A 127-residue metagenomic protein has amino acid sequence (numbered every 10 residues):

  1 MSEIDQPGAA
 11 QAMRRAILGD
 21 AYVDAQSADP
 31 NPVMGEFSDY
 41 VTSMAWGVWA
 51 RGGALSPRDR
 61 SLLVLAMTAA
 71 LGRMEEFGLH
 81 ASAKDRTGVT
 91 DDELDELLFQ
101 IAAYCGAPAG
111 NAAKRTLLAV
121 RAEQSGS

Functional and structural regions predicted by a protein language model:
M1-R58, A112-S127: Acidic, glycine/proline-rich low-complexity segments that act as flexible tails and inter-domain linkers
V41-A45, L62-A69, L97-A102: Short alpha-helical scaffolding segments that buttress acidic/His motifs in well-ordered protein cores
V48, G52, A70-F77, D91 (+2 more regions): Amphipathic alpha-helical interaction segments
P57, S61, A107-P108: Short, conserved micro-motifs enriched in small and acidic residues
L62-L65, A69-D95: Mid-chain, well-packed structural core segment of small domains
V89-E93, L97-S127: C-terminal binding/interaction regions
